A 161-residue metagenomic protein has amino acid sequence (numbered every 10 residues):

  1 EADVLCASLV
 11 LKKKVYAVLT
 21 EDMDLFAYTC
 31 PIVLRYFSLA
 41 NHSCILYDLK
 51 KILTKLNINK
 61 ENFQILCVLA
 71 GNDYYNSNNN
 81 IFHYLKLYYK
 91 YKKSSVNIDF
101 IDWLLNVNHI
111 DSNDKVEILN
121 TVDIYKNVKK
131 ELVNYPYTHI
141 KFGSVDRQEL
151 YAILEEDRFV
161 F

Functional and structural regions predicted by a protein language model:
E1-A2, V15, K55: Short, well-structured alpha-helical patches and their helix-loop capping segments that border functional surfaces
E1-L5, N78-N80: Acidic carboxylate-rich catalytic motifs and surrounding loops in phosphoryl-/glycosyl-chemistry enzymes
D3-V4, S8-K12, L66-A70: Hydrophobic, well-ordered secondary-structure segments that either form specific early membrane-associated helices used
C6-Y36: Acidic, metal-binding active-site segment of PIN/NYN-like and related structure-specific nucleases
F37-N41: C-terminal or late-domain output modules
H42-F161: Non-catalytic nucleic-acid-binding/docking modules located in mid-to-C-terminal regions of nucleic-acid enzymes
